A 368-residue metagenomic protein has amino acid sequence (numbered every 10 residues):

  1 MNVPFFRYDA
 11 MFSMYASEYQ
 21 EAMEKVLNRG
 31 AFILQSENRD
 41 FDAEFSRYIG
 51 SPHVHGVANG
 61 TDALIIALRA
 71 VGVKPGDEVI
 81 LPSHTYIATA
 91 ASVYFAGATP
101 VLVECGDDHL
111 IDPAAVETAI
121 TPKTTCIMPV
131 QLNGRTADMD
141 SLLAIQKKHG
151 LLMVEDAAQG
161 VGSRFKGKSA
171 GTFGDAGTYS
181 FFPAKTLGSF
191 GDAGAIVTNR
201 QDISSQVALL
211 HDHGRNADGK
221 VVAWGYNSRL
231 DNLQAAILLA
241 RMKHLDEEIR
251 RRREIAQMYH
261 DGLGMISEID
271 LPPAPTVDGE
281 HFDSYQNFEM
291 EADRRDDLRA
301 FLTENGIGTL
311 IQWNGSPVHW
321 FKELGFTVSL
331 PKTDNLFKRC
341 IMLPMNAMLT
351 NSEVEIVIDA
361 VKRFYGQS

Functional and structural regions predicted by a protein language model:
M1-A31, S36, P344: N-terminal "arm"/small-domain region of PLP-dependent enzymes with the aminotransferase-like
A31-E78, S92-A96, L102-V103, K168: Phosphate-binding glycine-rich loop
N38-A43, Y48-P52, A114, C126-V130 (+4 more regions): PLP-dependent aminotransferase class I/II
H55, I80, V101, M153-V154 (+4 more regions): Structural detector of well-ordered beta-strand residues that form the stable sheet scaffold of enzyme domains
R69-A157, R164: PLP-dependent aminotransferase-like
A91-V93, I145, S169, T186 (+1 more regions): Hydrophobic/aromatic ligand-binding patch that stacks against planar heteroaromatic rings of cofactors or nucleotides
G150, E155-F190, D218-V222: Conserved active-site segment immediately N-terminal to the catalytic lysine that forms the internal aldimine
T172-L209, N232-A235: Active-site PLP attachment segment
